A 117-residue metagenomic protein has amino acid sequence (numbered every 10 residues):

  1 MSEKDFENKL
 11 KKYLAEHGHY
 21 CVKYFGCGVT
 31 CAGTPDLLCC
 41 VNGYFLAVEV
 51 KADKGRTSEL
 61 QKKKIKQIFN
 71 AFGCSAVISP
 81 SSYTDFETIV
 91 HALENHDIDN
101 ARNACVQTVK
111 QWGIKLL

Functional and structural regions predicted by a protein language model:
M1-L117: Catalytic phosphate/metal-binding cores of nucleic-acid and nucleotide-processing enzymes, i.e., regions that mediate
